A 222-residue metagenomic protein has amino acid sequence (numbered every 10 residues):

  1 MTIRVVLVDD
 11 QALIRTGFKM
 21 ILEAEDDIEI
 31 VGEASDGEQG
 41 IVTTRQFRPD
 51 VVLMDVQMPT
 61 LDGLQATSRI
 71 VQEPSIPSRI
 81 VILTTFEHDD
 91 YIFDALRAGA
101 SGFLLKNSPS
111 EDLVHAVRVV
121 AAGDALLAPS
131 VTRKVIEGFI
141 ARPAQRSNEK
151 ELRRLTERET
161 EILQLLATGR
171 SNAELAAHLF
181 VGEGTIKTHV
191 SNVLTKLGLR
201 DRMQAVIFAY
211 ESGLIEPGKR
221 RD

Functional and structural regions predicted by a protein language model:
D9, D55, T84: Active-site residues of response regulator receiver
D27-S35, T43, L199: Short hydrophobic/Thr-rich beta-strand motif most characteristic of the beta2 strand and flanking loop of CheY-like
D36-Q39, D62-Q65: Acidic catalytic/metal-coordinating carboxylates
F47-L53: Active-site beta3 strand of CheY-like receiver
M58: Receiver (REC) domain active-site loop signature in two-component systems and cognate sites in sensor histidine kinases
P74, L194-D222: Basic, Lys/Arg-enriched C-terminal extension of HTH/homeodomain DNA-binding domains
I92-R97, G102, N107-E157, E161 (+1 more regions): Short, flexible helix-to-coil linker/hinge segments that flank and couple to helix-turn-helix
G169-Q204: Recognition helix of helix-turn-helix DNA-binding domains
